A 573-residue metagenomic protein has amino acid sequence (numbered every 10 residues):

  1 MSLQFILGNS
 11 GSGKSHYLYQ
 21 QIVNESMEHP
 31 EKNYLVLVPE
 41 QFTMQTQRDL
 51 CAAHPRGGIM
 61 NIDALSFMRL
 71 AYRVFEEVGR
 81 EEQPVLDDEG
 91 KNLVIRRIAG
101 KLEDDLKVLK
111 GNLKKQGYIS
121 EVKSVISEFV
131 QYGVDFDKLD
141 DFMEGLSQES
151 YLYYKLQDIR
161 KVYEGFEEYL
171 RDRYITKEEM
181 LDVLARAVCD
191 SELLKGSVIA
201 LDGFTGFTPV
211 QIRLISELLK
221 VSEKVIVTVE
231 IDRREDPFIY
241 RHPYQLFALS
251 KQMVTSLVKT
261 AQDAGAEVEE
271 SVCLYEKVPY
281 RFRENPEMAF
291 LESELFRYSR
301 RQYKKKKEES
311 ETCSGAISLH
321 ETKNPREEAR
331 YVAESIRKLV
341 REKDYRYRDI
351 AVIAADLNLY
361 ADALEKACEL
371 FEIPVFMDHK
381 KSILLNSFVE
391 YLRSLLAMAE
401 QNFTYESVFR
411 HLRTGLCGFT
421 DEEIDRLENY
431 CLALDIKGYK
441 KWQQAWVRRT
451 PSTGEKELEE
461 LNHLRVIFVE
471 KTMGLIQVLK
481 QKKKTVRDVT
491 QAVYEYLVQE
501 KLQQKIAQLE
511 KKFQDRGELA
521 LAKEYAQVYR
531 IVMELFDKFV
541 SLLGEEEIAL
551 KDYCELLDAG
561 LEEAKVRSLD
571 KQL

Functional and structural regions predicted by a protein language model:
S2-I6, K14, K101-G203, V210 (+4 more regions): Accessory N-terminal region flanking or inserted into the helicase ATPase core in nucleic-acid motor proteins
S2-Q4, S10-S26, K32, E40 (+6 more regions): Helicase P-loop NTPase motor core
F5-S10, E167-S216, L319-L339, G474-F513 (+1 more regions): PLD-like (HKD) phosphodiesterase/transphosphatidyltransferase domain
E31-D141, S147: Conserved P-loop NTPase-based nucleic-acid remodeling module centered on helicase motor cores
P55, L70, D104-L106, L339-D349 (+1 more regions): ATPase/helicase motor core of nucleic-acid motors
D63-R69, V198-F207, Q211, I226 (+3 more regions): Conserved helicase core region in the C-terminal RecA-like lobe
E149-L156, E164-G165, Y169, S310-A316 (+2 more regions): Accessory C-terminal helicase-associated subdomains
G206-Y280: Extended, H/D-rich, highly charged conserved domains that either
